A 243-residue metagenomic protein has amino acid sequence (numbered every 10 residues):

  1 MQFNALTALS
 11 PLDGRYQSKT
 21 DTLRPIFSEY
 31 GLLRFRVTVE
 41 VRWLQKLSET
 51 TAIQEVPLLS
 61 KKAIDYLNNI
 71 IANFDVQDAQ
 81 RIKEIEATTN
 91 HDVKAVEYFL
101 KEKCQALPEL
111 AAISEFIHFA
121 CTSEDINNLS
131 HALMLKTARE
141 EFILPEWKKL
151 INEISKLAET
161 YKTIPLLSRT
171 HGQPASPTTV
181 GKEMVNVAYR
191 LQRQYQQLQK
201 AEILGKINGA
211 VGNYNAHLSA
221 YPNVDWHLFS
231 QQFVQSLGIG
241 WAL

Functional and structural regions predicted by a protein language model:
Q2-H217, Y221-S236: A helix-coil-helix interface module used to build multimeric assemblies and to scaffold catalytic/cofactor sites
S236-L243: Short, intrinsically disordered, charge-balanced linker/junction segments flanking boundaries in proteins
